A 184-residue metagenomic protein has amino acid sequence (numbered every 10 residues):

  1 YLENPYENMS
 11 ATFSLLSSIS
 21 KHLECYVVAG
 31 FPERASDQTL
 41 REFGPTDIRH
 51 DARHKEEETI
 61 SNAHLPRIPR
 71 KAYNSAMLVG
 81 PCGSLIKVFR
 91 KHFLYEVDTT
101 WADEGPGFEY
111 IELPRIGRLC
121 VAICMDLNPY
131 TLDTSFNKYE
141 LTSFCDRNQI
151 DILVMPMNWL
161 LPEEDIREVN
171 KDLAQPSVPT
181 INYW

Functional and structural regions predicted by a protein language model:
L2-A122: Catalytic-core segment of enzymes that process non-peptidic bonds
E7-A29, N128-W184: CN hydrolase (nitrilase-like) catalytic-core segments centered on the catalytic cysteine and neighboring Lys/Glu
R34-A35, F93-L94, D126-P129, W159-L161: Short, solvent-exposed loop/turn segments at secondary-structure junctions
W101-E109, V121-I123, L132-D146: A Trp-anchored, charged/polar loop motif used as the substrate-binding/catalytic surface of acyl/ester-handling
